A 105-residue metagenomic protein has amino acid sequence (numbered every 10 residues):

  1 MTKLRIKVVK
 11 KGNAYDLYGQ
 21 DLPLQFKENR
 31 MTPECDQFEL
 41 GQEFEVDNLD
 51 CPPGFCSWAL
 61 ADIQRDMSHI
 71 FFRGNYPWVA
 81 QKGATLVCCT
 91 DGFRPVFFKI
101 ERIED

Functional and structural regions predicted by a protein language model:
K3-K7, E43-E45, F97-E104: Ser/Thr- (and often Asn-) enriched beta-sheet segments in non-cytosolic proteins
L4-Q25: Short, basic/aromatic beta-hairpin or loop at an interaction surface
V9-N13, L49-C51, I103-D105: Generic structural motif
Q20-D50: Short, flexible N-terminal segments of the mature chain
C35, C56, C88-C89: Disulfide-bonded cysteines in secreted/extracellular proteins and peptides
C51-D62: Short, Lys/Arg- and Gly-enriched loop/turn segments at beta-strand edges
L60-D105: Short, compact, well-ordered microdomains
